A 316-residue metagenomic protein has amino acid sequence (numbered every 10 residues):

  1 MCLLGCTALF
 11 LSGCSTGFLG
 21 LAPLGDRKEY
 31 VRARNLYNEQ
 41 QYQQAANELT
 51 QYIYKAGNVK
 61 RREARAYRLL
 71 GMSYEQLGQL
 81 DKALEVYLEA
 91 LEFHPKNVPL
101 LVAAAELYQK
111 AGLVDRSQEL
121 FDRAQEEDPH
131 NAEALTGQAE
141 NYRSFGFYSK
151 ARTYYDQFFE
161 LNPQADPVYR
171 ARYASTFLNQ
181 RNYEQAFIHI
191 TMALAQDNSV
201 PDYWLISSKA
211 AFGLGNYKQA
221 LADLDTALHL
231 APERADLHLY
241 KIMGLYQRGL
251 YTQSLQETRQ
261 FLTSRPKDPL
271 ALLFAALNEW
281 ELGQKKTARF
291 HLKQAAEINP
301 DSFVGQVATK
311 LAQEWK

Functional and structural regions predicted by a protein language model:
L11-G78, E85-L88, Q313-K316: N-terminal leader/linker segments that initiate helical-solenoid repeat arrays
L21, K55, V59, F93 (+6 more regions): Structural marker of alpha-solenoid helical repeat scaffolds
N38-E39, Q76, K110-A111, S144-F145 (+5 more regions): Register position in tetratricopeptide repeats
Y52, A56, E89-A90, R123-A124 (+5 more regions): Canonical positions in the second alpha-helix
R62, A66, L100, A134 (+5 more regions): TPR alpha-solenoid repeat register
R65, L69, A103, G137 (+5 more regions): Canonical tetratricopeptide repeat
